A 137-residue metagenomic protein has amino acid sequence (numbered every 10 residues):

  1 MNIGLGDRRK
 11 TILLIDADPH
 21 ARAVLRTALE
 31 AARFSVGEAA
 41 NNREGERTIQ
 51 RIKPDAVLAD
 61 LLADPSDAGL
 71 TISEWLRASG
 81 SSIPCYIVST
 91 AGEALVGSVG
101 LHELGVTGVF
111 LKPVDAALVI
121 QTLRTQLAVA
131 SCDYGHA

Functional and structural regions predicted by a protein language model:
M1-P19, R77-A78, L111, D115-A137: Non-catalytic signal-transmission and effector/linker regions of two-component phosphorelay proteins
I15-D16, A39, V57: Conserved sequence signature across two-component system core domains
P19-G37, L104: Two-component/phosphorelay signaling modules centered on CheY-like receiver
E38-R47, G69: Helix N-cap/capping motif at the beta->alpha junctions
Q50-I52, W75-S82, L104: Conserved phosphotransfer cores of two-component systems
I52-A63: Active-site beta3 strand of CheY-like receiver
V57, V109-F110: Two-component signal transduction core modules
D67-T71, A78, I87, A91-V109 (+2 more regions): Alpha4 helix (beta4-alpha4-beta5 surface) of REC/receiver domains from two-component response regulators
